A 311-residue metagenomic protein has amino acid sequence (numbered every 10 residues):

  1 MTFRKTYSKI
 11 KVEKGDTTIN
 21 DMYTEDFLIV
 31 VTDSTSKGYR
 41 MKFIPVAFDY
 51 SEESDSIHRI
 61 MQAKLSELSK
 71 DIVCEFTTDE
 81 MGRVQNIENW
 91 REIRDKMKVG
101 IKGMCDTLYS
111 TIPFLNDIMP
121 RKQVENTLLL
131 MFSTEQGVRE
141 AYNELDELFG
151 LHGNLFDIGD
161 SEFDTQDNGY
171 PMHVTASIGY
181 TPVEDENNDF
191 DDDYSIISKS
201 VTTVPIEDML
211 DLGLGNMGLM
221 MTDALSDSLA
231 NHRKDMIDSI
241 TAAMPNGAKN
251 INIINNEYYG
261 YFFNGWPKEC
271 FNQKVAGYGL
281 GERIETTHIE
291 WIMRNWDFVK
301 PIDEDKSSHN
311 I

Functional and structural regions predicted by a protein language model:
M1-G82, G150-I311: Acidic, serine/threonine-rich low-complexity disordered tracts
R59-T134, V138-Y142: PEST-like low-complexity, intrinsically disordered acidic/proline/serine-rich tracts that flank trafficking/processing
L128-Q166: Extended, low-hydrophobicity segments enriched in charged/polar residues
